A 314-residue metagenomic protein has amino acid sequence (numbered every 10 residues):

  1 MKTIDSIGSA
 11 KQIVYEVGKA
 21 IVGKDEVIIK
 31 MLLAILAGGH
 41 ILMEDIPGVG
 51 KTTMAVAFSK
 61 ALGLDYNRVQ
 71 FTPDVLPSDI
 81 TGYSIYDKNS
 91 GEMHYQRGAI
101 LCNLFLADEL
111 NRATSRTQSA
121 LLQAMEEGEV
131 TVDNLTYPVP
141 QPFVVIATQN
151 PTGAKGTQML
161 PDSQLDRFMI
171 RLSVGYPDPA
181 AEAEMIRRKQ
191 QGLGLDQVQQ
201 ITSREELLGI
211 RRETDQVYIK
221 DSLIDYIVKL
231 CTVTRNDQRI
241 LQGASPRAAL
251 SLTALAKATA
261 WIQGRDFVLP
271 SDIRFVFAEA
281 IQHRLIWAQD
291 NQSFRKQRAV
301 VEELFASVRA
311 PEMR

Functional and structural regions predicted by a protein language model:
T3, N236-R314: C-terminal engagement/docking regions of AAA+ P-loop ATPases
I4-V49: Pre-Walker A (pre-P-loop) alpha-helix and adjacent loop at the N terminus of AAA/AAA+ ATPase modules, a conserved
K30-L33, Y86-L106, L135: Conserved alpha-helical scaffold flanking the Walker A/P-loop in AAA+ ATPase domains
I35-T72: Walker A/P-loop
D45, D108-E109, A120: Walker B catalytic acidic pair
I46, I80, T148: P-loop (Walker A) phosphate-binding loop of NTP-binding proteins
A61-N89: AAA+/P-loop NTPase substrate/partner-engagement loops
D87-E92, A113, T117, M125-T202 (+2 more regions): Canonical AAA+ ATPase core
